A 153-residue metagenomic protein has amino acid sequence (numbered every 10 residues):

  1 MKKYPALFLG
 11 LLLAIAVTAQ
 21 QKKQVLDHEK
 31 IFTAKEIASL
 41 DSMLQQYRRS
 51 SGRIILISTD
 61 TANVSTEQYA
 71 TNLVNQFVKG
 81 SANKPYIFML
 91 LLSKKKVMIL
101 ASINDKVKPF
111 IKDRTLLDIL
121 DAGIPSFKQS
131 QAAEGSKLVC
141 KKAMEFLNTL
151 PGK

Functional and structural regions predicted by a protein language model:
K2-P5, I15-I87, L92-K153: A structural boundary signal for the start of the first folded domain, especially the loop/turn and N-capping region
L9-L13: Hydrophobic alpha-helical targeting segments used for export or membrane insertion
